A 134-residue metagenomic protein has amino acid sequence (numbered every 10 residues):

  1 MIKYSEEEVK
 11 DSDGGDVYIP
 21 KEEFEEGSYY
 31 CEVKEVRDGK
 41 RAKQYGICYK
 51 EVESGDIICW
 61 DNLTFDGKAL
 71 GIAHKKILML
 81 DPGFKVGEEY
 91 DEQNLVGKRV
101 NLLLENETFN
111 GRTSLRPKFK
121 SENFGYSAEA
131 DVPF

Functional and structural regions predicted by a protein language model:
M1-F134: Short beta-rich binding modules
